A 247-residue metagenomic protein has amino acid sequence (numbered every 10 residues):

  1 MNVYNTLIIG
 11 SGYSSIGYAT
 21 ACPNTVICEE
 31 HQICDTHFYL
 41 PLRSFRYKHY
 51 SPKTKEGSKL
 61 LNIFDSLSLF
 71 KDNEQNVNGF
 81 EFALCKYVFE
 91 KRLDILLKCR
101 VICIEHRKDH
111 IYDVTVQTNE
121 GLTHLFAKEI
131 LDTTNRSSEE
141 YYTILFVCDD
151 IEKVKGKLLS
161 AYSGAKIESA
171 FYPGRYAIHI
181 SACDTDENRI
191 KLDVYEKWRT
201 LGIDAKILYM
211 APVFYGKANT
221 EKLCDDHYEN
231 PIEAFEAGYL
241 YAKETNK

Functional and structural regions predicted by a protein language model:
M1-L7, P23-N24, E81-A83, K91 (+4 more regions): Extreme N-terminal leader/targeting segments of oxidoreductases
N2-I27, G238: N-terminal Rossmann-like FAD-binding beta1-loop-alpha1 element of flavoenzymes
N2-N5, C22-T25, K91-D94, T123-K128 (+1 more regions): Loop/turn elements at helix/coil->beta-strand transitions in domains of secreted/extracellular proteins
S11, E105, T134-N135: Glycine-rich, N-terminal phosphate-binding loop of Rossmann-like dinucleotide-binding domains
G12-Y13, I33, E229: Residue-level detector of alpha-helix initiation sites
N24, E29-C103, E139, L145-V147: Conserved N-terminal/central alpha/beta ligand/cofactor-binding core
L60, L122-E129, T134-K247: Flavin (FAD/FMN)-binding glycine-rich loop and adjacent Rossmann-like elements that form
C103-H124, I130: Conserved beta-strand-loop-beta-strand element in the redox core of flavoprotein oxidoreductases
